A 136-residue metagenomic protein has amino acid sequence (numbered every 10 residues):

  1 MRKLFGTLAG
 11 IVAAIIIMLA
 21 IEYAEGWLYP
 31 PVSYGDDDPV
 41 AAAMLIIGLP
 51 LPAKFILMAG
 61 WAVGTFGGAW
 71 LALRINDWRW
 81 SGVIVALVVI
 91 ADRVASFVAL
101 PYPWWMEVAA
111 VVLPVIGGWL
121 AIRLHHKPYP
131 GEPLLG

Functional and structural regions predicted by a protein language model:
M1-G136: Juxtamembrane/disordered regions of integral membrane proteins
